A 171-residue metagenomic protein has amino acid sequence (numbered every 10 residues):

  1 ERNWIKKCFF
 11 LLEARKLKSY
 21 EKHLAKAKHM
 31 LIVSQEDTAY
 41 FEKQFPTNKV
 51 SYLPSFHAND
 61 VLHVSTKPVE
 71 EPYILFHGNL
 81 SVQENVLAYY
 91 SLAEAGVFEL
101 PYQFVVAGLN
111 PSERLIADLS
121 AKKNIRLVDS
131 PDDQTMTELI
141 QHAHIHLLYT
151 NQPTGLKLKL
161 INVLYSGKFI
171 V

Functional and structural regions predicted by a protein language model:
E1-R2: Conserved nucleotide-sugar donor-interacting segment of glycosyltransferase catalytic cores, predominantly GT-B
K6-E13, N124-L127, L147-N151: Short, flexible loop segments at the rims of nucleotide/cofactor-binding pockets, characterized by
K7-M30: Membrane-proximal helix-turn-helix segments that form the acceptor-binding/catalytic region of lipid-linked
K22-V33, T38-H57: Helix-loop-beta element that forms the nucleotide-linked donor phosphate-binding surface in glycosyltransferases
K26-K28, E71, P101, A143 (+1 more regions): Short, well-ordered alpha-helix to beta-strand connector turns
Y52-A121, I125-Q141: Conserved catalytic-core segment of nucleotide-activated headgroup transferases in glycan assembly
T137, L158-S166: Short alpha-helical segment that forms part of, or immediately flanks, the ligand-binding pocket in carbohydrate-active
Q141-G155, S166-F169: Acidic donor-binding loop of glycosyltransferase active sites
